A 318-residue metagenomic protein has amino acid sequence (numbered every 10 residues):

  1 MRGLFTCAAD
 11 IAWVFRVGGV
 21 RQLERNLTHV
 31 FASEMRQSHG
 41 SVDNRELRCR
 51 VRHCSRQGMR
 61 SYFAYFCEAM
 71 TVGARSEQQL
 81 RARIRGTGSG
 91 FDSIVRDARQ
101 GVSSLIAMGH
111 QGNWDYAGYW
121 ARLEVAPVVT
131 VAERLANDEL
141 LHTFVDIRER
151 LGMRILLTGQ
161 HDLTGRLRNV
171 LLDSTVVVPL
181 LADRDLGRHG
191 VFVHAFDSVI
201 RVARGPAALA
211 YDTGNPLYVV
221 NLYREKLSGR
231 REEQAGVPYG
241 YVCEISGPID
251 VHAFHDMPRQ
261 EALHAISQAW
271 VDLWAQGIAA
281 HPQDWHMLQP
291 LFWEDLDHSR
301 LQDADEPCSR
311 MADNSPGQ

Functional and structural regions predicted by a protein language model:
M1-M108, T143-V145, R150, A312-S315: Membrane-anchoring hydrophobic helices of lipid-metabolizing enzymes
V20-Q22, R134-D138, V199-A203: Active-site metal-coordination segments of metallo-dependent hydrolases
R25, Y119, D146, A208 (+1 more regions): Surface-exposed charge patches
G40, L47, R56, D92 (+3 more regions): Non-catalytic C-terminal accessory region of glycerolipid acyltransferases and related lyso-lipid remodeling enzymes
Q79-G86, E133, R154-G159, A195-D197 (+2 more regions): Short, flexible loop segments at the rims of nucleotide/cofactor-binding pockets, characterized by
Q100-Q160, G187-A195: Catalytic core of membrane glycerolipid acyltransferases/transacylases, capturing the structured, soluble-facing
